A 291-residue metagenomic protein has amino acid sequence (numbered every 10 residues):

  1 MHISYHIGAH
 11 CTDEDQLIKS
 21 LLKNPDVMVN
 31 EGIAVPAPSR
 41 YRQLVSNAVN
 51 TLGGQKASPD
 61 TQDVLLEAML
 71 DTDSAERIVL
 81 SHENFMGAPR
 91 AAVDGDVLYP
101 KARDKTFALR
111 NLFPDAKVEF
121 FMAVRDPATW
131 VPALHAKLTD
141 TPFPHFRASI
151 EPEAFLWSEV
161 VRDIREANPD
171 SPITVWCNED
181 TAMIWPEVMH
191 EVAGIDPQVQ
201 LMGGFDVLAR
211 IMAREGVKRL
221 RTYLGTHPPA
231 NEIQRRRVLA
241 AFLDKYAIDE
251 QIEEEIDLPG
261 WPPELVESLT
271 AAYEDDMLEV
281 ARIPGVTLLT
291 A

Functional and structural regions predicted by a protein language model:
M1-A291: Anion-recognition interface
